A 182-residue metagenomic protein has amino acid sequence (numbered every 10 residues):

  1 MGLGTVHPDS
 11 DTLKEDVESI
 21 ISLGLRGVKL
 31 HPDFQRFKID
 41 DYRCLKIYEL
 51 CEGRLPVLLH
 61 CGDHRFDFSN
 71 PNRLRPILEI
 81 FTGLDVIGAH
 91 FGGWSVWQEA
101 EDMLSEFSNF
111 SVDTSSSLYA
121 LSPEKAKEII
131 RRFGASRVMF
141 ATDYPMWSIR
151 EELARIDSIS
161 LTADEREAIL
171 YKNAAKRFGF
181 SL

Functional and structural regions predicted by a protein language model:
M1-K46, F110-S111, R150, R177: Mid-domain alpha/beta scaffold segments of enzyme catalytic cores
H7-S10, D63-H64, G93, P145-M146: Short glycine-enriched loops at secondary-structure junctions
E15-S19, L23, A135-M139, R150-L182: Mid-to-C-terminal alpha-helical segments outside catalytic/metal-binding sites
I20, V28, C51, H90 (+5 more regions): Conserved, mostly hydrophobic/aromatic
R26-G27, F37-M139: Catalytic pocket-lining loop regions of alpha/beta-barrel enzymes, especially the amidohydrolase/enolase/GH5 lineages
D33, D63, I169: Residue-level "edge-of-site" marker
F34, S116, Y144: Flexible, active-site-proximal loop/turn residues at the rims of small-molecule/cofactor binding pockets and catalytic
